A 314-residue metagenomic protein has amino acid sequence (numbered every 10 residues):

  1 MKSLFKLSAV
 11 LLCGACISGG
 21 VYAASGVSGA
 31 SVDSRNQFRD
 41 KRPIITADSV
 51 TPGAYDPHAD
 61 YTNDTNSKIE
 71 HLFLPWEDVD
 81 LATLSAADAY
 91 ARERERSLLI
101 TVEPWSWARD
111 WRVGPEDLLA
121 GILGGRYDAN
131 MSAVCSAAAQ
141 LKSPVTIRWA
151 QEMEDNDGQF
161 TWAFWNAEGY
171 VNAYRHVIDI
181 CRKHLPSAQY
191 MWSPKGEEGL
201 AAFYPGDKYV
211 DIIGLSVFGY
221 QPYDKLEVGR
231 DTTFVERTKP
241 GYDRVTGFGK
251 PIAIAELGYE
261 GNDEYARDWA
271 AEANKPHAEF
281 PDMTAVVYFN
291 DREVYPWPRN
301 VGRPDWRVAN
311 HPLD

Functional and structural regions predicted by a protein language model:
V10-G19: Bacterial N-terminal signal peptides
G29-A129, Y259-N262, V287-Y288: N-terminal substrate-binding region of glycoside hydrolase catalytic domains
N36, P43, A253-D314: Substrate-binding cleft of secreted/luminal carbohydrate-active enzymes
H58-T65, A82-I100, V134-K142, Y204-K208 (+2 more regions): Acidic (Asp/Glu)-rich catalytic clusters
L81, A86-Q189, F289: Substrate-binding cleft of extracellular glycoside hydrolase catalytic domains
S85-E103, P205-K208, I212-N262: Glycoside hydrolase catalytic-domain groove-lining segments
Y174, I178-L200, P251-N262, Y288: Aromatic-lined carbohydrate-recognition surfaces of secreted/lumenal glycan-active proteins
G196-Y209, A266-R267: Distinct, well-ordered alpha-helical segments
